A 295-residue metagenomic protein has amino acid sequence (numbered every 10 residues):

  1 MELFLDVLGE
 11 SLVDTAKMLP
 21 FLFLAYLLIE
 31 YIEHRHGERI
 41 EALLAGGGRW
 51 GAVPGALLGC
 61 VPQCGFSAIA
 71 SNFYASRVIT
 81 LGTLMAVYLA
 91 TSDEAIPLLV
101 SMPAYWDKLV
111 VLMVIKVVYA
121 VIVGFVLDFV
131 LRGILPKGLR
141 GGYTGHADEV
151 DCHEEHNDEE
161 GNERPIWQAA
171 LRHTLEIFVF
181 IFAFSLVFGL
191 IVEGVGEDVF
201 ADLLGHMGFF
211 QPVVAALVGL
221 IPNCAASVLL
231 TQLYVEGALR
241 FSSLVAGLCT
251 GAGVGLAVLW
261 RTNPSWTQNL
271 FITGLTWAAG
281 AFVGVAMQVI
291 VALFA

Functional and structural regions predicted by a protein language model:
M1-Y31, E38, V111-P212, G274-A295: Selected transmembrane alpha-helices and immediately adjacent juxtamembrane segments of polytopic inner-membrane
A25-I29, E41, G51, S67 (+1 more regions): Short amphipathic alpha-helical segments
H36, V258-A278: Interfacial loop-to-transmembrane junctions
R39-F66: Active-site-flanking structural segment that lines cofactor/substrate pockets
A45-G46, T83-Y88, L270-L275: Cytoplasmic-side transmembrane-helix entry/capping segments in multi-pass membrane proteins
L58-V114, V192-N263: Membrane-interfacial helix-loop connectors
